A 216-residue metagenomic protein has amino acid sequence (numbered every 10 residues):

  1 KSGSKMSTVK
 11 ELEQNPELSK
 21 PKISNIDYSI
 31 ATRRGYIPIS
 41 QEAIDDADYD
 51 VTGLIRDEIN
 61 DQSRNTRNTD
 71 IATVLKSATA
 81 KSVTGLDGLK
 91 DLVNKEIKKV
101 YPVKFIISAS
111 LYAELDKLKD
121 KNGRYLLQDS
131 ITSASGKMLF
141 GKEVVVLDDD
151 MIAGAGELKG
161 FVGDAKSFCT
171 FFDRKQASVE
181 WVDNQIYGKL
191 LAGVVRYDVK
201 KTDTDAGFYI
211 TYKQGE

Functional and structural regions predicted by a protein language model:
K1-R33: Assembly/oligomerization interface modules of large self-assembling protein complexes
I37-D48: A generic structural motif
D48-R56, N60, N184: Short, charged, low-complexity patches
T69-S82: Short, glycine/acidic-rich hinge or "gate" loops at secondary-structure transitions that mediate conformational
K81-V195: Extended oligomerization regions of viral-like shell subunits
V195-E216: Structural signal for terminal/edge beta-strands and the immediately following C-terminal loop/tail that closes
